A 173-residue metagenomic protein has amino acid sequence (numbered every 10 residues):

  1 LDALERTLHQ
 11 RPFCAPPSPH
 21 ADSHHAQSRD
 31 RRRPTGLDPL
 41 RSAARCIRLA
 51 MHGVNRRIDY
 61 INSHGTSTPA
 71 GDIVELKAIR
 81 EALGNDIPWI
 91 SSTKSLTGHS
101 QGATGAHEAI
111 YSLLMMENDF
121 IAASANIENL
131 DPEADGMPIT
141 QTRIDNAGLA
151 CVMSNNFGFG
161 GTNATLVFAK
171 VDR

Functional and structural regions predicted by a protein language model:
L1-R6, H20-R173: Conserved "HGTGT" condensation-loop signature of ketosynthase/thiolase-family condensing enzymes that catalyze
P12-F13, Q27: Polybasic, low-complexity intrinsically disordered segments
F13-P16, H20: Periodic, rod-like helical contexts
